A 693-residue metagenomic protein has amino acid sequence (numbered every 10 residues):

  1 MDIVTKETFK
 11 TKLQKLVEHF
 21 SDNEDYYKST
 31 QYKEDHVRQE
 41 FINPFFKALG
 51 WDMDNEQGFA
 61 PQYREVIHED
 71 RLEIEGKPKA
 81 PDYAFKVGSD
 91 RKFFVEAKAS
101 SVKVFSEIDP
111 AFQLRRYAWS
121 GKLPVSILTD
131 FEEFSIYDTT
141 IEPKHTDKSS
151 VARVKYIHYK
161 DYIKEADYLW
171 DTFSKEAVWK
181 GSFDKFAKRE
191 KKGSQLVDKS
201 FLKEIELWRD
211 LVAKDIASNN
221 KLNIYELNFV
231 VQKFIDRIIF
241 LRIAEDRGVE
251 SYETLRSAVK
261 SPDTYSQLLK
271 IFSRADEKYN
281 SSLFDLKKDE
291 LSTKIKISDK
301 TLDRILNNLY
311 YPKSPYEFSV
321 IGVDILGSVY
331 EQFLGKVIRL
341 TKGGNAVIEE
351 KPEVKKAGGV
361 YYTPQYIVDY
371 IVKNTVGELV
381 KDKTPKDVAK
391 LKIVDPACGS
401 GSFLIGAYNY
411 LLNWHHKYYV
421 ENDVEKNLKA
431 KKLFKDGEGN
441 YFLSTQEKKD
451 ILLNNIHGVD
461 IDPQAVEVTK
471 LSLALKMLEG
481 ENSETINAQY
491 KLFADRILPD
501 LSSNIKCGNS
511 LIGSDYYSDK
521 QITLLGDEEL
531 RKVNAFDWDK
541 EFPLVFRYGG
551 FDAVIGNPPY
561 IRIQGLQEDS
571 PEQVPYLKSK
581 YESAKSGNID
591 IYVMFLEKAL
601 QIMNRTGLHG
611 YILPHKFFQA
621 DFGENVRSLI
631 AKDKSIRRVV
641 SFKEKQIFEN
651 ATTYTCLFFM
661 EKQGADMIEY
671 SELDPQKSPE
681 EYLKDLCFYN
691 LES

Functional and structural regions predicted by a protein language model:
M1-E24, Y32, E73-K77, P81 (+5 more regions): Short, basic/polar, glycine-containing "phosphate-handling" surface segments that engage DNA
V37, I42, K47-D54, F59-D70 (+9 more regions): Class I S-adenosyl-L-methionine
E75-K79, F93, K103-S126, E133-Q195 (+13 more regions): Signature of N6-adenine DNA methyltransferases within the class I
V87, K383-K390, S444-L453, F546-G550: Short basic/glycine-enriched coil/helix segment immediately N-terminal to the Walker B
R242-D289, V394-S400, L404: Extended, well-ordered alpha-helical scaffold/bundle regions in very large, multi-domain proteins
G458-V459: Conserved SAM-binding motif I beta-strand of class I
D462: Conserved SAM/SAH-binding beta-strand->alpha-helix loop
I512-L530: Conserved P-loop NTPase mechanochemical-coupling segment
